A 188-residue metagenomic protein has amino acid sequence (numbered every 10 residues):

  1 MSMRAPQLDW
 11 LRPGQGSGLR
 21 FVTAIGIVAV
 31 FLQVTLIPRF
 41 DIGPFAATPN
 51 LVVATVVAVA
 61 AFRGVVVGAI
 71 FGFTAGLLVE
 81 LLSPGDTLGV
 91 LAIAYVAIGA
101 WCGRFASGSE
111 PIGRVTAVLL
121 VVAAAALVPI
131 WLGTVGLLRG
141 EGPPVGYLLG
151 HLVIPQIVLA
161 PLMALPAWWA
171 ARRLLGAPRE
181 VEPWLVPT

Functional and structural regions predicted by a protein language model:
M1-T188: Terminal, non-globular segments
